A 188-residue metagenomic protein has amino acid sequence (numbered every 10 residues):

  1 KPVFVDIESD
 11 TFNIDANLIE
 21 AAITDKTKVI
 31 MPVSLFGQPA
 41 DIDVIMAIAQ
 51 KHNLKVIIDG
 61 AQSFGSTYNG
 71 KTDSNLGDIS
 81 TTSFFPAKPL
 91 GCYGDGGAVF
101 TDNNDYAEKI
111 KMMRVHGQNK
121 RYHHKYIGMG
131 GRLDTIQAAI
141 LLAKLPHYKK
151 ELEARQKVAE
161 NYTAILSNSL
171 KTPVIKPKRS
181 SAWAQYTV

Functional and structural regions predicted by a protein language model:
P2-T11: Short beta-strand->loop structural element characteristic of the AMP-binding/adenylate-forming
D6, D15-N17, A21, V29-V33 (+5 more regions): PLP-dependent aminotransferase class I/II
D10-C92, A98-F100: Active-site phosphate-binding strand-loop segment of PLP-dependent enzymes
P86-G96, M129-A138: Short, charge-rich amphipathic segments
